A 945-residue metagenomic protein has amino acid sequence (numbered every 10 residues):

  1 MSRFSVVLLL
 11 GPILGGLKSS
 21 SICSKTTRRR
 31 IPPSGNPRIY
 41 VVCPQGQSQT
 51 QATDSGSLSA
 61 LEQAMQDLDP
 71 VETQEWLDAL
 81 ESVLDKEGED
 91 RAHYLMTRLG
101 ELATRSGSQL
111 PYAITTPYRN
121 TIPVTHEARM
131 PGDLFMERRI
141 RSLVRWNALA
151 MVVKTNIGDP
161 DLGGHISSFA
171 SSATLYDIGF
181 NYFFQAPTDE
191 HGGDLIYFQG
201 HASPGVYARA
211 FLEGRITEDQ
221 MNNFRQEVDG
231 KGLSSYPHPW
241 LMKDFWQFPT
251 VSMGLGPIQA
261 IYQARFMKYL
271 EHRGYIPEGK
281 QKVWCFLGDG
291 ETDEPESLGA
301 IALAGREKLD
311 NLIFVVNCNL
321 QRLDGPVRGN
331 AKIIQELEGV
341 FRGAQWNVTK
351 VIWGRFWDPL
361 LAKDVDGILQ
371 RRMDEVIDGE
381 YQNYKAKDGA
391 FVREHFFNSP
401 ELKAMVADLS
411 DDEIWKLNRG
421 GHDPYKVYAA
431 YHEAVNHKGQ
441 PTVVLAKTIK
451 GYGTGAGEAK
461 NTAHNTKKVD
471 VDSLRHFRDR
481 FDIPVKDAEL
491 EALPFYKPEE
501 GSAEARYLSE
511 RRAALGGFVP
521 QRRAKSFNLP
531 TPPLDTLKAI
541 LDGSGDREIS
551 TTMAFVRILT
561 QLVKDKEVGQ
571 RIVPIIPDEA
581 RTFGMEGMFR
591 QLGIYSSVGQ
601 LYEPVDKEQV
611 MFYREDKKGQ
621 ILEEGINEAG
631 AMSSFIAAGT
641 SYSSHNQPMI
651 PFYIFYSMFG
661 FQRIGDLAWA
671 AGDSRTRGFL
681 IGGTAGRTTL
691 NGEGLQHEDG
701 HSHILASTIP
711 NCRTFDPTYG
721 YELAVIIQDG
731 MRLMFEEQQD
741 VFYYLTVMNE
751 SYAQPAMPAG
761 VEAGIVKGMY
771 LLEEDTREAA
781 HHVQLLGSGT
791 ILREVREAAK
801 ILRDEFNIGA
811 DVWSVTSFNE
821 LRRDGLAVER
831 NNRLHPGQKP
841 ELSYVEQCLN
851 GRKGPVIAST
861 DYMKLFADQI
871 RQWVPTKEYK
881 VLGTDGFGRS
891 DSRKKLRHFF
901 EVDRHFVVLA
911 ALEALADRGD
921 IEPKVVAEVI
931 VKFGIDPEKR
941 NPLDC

Functional and structural regions predicted by a protein language model:
M1-K18, C23: N-terminal chloroplast transit peptides
G46-E213, F477, I549-D565, G569 (+1 more regions): N-terminal amphipathic, basic-rich helices that act as targeting or association modules
L61-E62, A79-S82, R129-E137, T155-G164 (+14 more regions): Glycine- and acidic
I122, H126-A148, F169, F184-P187 (+9 more regions): Non-catalytic terminal/interface segments that mediate subunit docking, oligomerization, and allosteric communication
E127, G132-V144, A148-P160, H165-E307 (+7 more regions): Cofactor-binding active-site loop characterized by glycine-rich and histidine/acidic residues
Q226-P249, L255, Y269-K280, S297-A492 (+7 more regions): Thiamine diphosphate
C285-F286, T292, D666-R687, G692: A structural-propensity feature for long, helix-poor, extended segments
G288-E291, C318, T448, E579 (+2 more regions): Active-site metal-binding loops of divalent metal-dependent hydrolases
